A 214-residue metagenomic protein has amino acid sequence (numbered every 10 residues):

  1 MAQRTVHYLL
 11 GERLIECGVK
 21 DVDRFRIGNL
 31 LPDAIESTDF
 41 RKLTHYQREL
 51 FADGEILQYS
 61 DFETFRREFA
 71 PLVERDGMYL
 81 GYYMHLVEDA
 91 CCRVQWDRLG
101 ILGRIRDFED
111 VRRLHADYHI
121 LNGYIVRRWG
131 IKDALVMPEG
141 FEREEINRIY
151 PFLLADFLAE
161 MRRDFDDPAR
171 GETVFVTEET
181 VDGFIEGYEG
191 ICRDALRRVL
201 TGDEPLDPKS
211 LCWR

Functional and structural regions predicted by a protein language model:
M1-R214: N-terminal leader/auxiliary helical segments
